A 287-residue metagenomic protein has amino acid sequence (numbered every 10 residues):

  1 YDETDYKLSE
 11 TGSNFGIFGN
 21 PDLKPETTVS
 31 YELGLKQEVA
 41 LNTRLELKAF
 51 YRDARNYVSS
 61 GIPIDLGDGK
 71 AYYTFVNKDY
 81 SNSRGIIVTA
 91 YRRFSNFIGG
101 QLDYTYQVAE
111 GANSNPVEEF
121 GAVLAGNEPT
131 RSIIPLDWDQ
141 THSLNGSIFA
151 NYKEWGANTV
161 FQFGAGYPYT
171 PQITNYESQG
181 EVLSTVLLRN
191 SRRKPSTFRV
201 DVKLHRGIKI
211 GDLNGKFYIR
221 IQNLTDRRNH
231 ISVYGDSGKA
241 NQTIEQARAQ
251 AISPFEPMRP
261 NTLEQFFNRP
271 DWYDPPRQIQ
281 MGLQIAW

Functional and structural regions predicted by a protein language model:
Y1-E3, L35, L47-Y51, L102-Y106 (+4 more regions): Transmembrane beta-barrel strands of outer-membrane/channel proteins
Y1-K7, V58-I64, Q107, A112-E119 (+2 more regions): Outer-membrane beta-barrel translocator domains and adjoining extracellular loop/strand segments of Gram-negative
D22-T74, T89: Membrane-embedded beta-barrel scaffold of Gram-negative outer-membrane proteins
P25, Q37, R92-R93, A150-Y152 (+3 more regions): Residue-level signature of outer-membrane beta-barrel architecture
T27-V29, N82-R84, Q140-L144, S196-V200 (+2 more regions): Residues that define the transmembrane beta-barrel architecture of outer-membrane proteins
L41-L45, F97-G100, E154-A157, G211-G215: Repeated loop/turn-to-beta-strand initiation elements of outer-membrane beta-barrel proteins
F50-D53, K70-I173: Gram-negative outer-membrane beta-barrel transporters
V160-E181, P195-R199, H205-W287: C-terminal beta-signal and adjacent terminal beta-strands/loops of Gram-negative outer-membrane beta-barrel proteins
